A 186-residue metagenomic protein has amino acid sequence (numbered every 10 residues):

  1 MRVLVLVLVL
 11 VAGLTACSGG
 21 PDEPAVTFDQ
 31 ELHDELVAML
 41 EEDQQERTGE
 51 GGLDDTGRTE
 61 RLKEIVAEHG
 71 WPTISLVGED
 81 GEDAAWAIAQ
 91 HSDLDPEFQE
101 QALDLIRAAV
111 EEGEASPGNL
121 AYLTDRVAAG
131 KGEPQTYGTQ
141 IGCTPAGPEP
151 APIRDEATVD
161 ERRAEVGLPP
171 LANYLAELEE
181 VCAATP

Functional and structural regions predicted by a protein language model:
M1-V9: N-terminal export and membrane-targeting signals
L4, G52, D155-A157: A general, composition-driven signal for non-globular sequence regions
G13-A16: C-terminal motif of bacterial Sec signal peptides marking the signal peptidase cleavage site
S18-P21: Bacterial signal peptide processing site
E23-K131: N-terminal helix-rich structural modules
D83-T185: Mature-region segments of soluble proteins
